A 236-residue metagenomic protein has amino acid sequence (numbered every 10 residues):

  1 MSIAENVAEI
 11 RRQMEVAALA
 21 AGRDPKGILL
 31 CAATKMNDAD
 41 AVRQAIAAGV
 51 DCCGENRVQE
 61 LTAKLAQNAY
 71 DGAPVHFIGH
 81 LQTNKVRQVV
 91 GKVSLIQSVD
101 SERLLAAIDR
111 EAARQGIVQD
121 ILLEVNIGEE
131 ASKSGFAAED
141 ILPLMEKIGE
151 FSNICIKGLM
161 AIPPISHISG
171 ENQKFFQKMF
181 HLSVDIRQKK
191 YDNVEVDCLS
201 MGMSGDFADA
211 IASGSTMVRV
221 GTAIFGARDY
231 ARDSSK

Functional and structural regions predicted by a protein language model:
M1-G205, S213, F225: Conserved alpha/beta-domain cores
A208-A212, V220, I224-A231: Expand to "…catalyze enediolate/carbanion chemistry for C-C bond making/breaking, isomerization, decarboxylation
D233-K236: Mg2+-dependent phosphoryl-transfer enzymes with acidic/Ser/Thr/Gly-rich catalytic loops
